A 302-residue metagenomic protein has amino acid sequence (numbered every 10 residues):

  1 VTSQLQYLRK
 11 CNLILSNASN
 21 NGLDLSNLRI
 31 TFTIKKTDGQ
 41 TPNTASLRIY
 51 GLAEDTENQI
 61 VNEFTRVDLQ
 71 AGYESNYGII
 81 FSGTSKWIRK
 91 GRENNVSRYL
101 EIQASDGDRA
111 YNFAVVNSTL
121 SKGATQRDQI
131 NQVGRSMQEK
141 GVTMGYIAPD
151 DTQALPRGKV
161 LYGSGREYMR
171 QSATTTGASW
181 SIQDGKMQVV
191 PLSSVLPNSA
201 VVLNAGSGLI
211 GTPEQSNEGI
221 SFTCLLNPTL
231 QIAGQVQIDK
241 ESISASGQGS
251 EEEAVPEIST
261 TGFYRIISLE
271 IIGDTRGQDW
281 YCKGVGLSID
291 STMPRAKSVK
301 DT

Functional and structural regions predicted by a protein language model:
V1-N62, S105-R109, A200-I243, G247-T302: Juxtamembrane "anchor/assembly" segments of surface/extracellular structural proteins
T2, G51-D68, G72-Y73, G91-N95 (+3 more regions): Sec-dependent N-terminal signal peptides of Gram-negative outer-membrane/periplasmic proteins
L69-A71, A124-V133, N217, V299-T302: Short, cationic low-complexity segments
G72, L192, E241: Surface loops and adjacent helix of pleckstrin homology
G78-S82: Local beta-strand/beta-hairpin segments that build beta-sheet-rich folds
I88-N94, E270-T275: Short, conserved beta-turn/loop elements at beta-strand boundaries and strand-helix junctions
V96-A200: Charged- and aromatic-enriched interaction segments used to assemble and dock large macromolecular complexes
